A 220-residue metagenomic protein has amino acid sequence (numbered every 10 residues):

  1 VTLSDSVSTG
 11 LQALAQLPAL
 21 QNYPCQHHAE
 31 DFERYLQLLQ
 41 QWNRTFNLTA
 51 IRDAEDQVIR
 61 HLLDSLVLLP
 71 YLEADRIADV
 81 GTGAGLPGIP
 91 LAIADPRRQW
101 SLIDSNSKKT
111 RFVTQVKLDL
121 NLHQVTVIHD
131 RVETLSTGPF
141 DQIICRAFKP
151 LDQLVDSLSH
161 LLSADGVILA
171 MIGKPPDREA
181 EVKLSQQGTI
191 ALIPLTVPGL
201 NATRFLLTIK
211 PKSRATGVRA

Functional and structural regions predicted by a protein language model:
T2-A74, A78, K108-V125: Class I SAM-dependent transferase core
F46-T49, E55-D56, A84, D130 (+2 more regions): Flexible, active-site-adjacent loop/turn segments at secondary-structure boundaries
L69, L86-I89, G138, I193: Hydrophobic alpha-helix-in-membranes signature
V80-T82: Conserved beta-strand/loop positions that form the S-adenosyl-L-methionine
A84-R97: Conserved SAM-binding loop of SAM-dependent methyltransferases across substrates and taxa, primarily the Class I
R97-S101, S105-A220: S-adenosylmethionine
